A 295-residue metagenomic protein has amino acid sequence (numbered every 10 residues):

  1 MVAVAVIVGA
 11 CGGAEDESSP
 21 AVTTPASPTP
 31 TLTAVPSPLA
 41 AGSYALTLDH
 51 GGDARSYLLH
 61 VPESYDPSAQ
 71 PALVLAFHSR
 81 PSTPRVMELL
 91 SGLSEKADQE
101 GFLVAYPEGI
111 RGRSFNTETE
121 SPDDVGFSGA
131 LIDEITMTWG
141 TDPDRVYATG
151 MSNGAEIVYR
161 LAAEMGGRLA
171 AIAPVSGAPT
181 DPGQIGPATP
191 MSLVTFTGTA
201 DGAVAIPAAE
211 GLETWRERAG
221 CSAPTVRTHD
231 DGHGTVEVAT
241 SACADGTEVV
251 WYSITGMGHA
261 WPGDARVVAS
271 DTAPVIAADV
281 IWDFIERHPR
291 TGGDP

Functional and structural regions predicted by a protein language model:
M1-V4: Sec-dependent N-terminal signal peptides
C11-L73, L103, E120, T149-A173 (+6 more regions): A domain-start/cap signature at the N-terminus of enzymes
S43-S64, S68-Y147, M151, E156-R160 (+2 more regions): Serine-hydrolase catalytic machinery in alpha/beta-hydrolase-like enzymes
A188-L193, D245-V249: Short, proline-enriched alpha-helix->beta-strand connector loops that line the catalytic pocket of alpha/beta-hydrolase
T195-T197: Short beta-strand/loop motif that positions the catalytic acidic residue of the alpha/beta-hydrolase fold
A200-A205, H259-A260: Acidic catalytic loop of the alpha/beta-hydrolase fold
G232-T235, G256-A260: Histidine-bearing beta->alpha loop at or near hydrolase active sites
